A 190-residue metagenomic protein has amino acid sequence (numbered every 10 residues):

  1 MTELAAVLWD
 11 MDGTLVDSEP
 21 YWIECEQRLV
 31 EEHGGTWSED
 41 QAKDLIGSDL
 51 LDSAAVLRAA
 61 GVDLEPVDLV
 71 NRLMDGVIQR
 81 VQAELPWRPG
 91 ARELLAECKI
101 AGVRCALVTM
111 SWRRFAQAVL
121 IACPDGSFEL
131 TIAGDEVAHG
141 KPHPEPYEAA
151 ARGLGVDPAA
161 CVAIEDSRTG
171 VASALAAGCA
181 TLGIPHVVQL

Functional and structural regions predicted by a protein language model:
M1-A5, A96-V103, W112-L190: Asp-based, Mg2+/Mn2+-dependent phosphohydrolase catalytic module
T2-A101, Q117: N-terminal helical cap/lid subdomain that shapes the substrate entry/recognition surface in HAD-like hydrolases
T14, T109-S111: Conserved phosphate-coupling serine/threonine residues in phosphotransfer and NTP-handling enzymes
A106: Conserved glycine-rich Rossmann-like NAD(P)H-binding loop of the short-chain dehydrogenase/reductase
